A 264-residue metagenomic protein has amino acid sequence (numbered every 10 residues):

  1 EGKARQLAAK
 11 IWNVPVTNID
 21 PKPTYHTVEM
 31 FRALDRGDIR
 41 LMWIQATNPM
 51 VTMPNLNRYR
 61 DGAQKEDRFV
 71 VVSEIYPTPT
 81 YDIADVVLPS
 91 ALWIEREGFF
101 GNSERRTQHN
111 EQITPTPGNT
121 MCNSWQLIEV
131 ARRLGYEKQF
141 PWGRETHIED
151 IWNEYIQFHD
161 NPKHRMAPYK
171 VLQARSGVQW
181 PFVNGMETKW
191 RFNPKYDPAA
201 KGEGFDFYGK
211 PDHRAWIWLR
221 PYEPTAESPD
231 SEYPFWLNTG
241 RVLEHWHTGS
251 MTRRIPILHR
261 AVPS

Functional and structural regions predicted by a protein language model:
G2-P117, D150-S264: A cross-kingdom feature strongest in bacterial/archaeal respiratory oxidoreductases
E111-E129: Active-site-adjacent segment of 2-oxoglutarate/Fe(II) JmjC oxygenases
S124-P141: Non-catalytic, well-ordered alpha-helical segments in soluble enzyme domains
P141-I148: Short catalytic/ligand-gating loop segments at beta-alpha or beta-beta junctions within enzyme catalytic domains
